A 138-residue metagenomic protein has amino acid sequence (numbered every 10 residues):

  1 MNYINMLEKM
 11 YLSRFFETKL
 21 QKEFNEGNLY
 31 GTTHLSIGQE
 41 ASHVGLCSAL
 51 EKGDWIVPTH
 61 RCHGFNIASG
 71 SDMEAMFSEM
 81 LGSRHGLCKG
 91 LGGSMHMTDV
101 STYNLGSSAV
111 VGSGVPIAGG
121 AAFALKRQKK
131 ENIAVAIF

Functional and structural regions predicted by a protein language model:
M1-M10: Positively charged, low-complexity intrinsically disordered leader regions
L12-E17: Membrane-anchoring hydrophobic helices of lipid-metabolizing enzymes
T18-K22, N28-F138: Cofactor-binding active-site loop characterized by glycine-rich and histidine/acidic residues
